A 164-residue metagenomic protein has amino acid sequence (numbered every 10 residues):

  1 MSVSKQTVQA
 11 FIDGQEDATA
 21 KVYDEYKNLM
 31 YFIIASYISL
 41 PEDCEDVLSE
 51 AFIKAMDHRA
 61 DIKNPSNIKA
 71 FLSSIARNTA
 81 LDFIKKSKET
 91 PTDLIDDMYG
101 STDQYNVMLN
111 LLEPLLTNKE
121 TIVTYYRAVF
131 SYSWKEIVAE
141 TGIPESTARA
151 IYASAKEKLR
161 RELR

Functional and structural regions predicted by a protein language model:
S2, V8-F32, T121-I122: A short, charge-rich alpha-helical start-of-domain segment used by transcription regulators
Q6-F11, S39, N110, A139-E140 (+1 more regions): C-terminal edge and immediately downstream basic/flexible tail or linker adjoining helix-turn-helix-like DNA-binding
D13-E16, D96-Y126, F130-A139: Amphipathic alpha-helical segment used for protein-protein interaction
Y23-P41, H58, E113: Amphipathic, Lys/Arg- and hydrophobic-enriched alpha-helical face
K27, Y31, F52, T121 (+1 more regions): C-terminal flanking helix
F32, D46-I53, D57, S66-N78: Structural recognition of an alpha-helix C-terminal capping motif at a helix-to-coil junction
D57-N64, S74-T92: Arg/Lys-rich amphipathic alpha helix in sigma70-family domain 2
V129, K135, A139-R164: DNA-recognition helix of helix-turn-helix
